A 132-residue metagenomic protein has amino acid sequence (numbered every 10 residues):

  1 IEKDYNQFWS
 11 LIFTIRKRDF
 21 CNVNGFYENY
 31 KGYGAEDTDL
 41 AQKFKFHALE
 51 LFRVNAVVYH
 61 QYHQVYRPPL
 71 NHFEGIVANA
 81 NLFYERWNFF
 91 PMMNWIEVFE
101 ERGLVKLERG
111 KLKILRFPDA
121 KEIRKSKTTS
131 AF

Functional and structural regions predicted by a protein language model:
I1-I15: A recurrent flexible, glycine/aromatic-enriched loop bordering the glycosyltransferase active site that acts as
K3, G75-F132: C-terminal, non-catalytic tails of nucleotide-sugar-dependent glycosyltransferases
L11, E36, H72: Conserved acidic
F13, K31-G34: Short-chain dehydrogenase/reductase
C21-N22, E28-K31, T38-Y59, L82 (+1 more regions): Catalytic donor-sugar/metal-binding loop of nucleotide-sugar-dependent glycosyltransferases
G32, F46, H60-N81: Nucleotide-sugar-dependent glycosyltransferase catalytic core
T38, Q61-Y62, E101-R102: Short secondary-structure boundary/hinge segments and terminal tails
